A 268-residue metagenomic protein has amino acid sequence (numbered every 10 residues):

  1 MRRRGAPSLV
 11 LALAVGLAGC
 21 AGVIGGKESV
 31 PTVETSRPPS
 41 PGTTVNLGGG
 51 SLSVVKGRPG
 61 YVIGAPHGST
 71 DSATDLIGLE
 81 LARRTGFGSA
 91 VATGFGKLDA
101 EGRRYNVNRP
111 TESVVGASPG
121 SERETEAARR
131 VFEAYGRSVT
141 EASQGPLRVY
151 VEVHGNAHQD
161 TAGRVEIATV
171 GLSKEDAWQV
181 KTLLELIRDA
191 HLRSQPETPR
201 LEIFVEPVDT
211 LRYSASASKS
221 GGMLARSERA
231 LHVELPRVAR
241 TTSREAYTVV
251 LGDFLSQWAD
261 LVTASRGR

Functional and structural regions predicted by a protein language model:
M1-L9: Bacterial N-terminal signal peptides that target proteins for export
I24-R229, L235-G267: N-terminal catalytic or cofactor-binding beta/alpha core of small enzyme domains
